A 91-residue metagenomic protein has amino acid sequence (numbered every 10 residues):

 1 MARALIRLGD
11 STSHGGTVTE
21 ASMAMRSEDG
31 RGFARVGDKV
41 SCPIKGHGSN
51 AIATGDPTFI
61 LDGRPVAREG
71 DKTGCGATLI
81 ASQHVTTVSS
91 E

Functional and structural regions predicted by a protein language model:
M1-E91: Intrinsically disordered, low-complexity proline/glycine-rich segments
